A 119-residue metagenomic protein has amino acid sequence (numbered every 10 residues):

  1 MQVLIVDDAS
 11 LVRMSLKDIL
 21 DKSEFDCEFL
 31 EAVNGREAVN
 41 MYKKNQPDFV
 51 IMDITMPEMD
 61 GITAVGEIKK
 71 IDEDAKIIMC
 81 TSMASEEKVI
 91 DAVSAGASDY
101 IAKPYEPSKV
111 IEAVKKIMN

Functional and structural regions predicted by a protein language model:
D8, K103: A Lys-centered signature of the CheY-like receiver
S10-L30: Two-component/phosphorelay signaling modules centered on CheY-like receiver
E31-N40, G61: Helix N-cap/capping motif at the beta->alpha junctions
N40, I62-D74: Short amphipathic alpha-helix used as the core "switch/output" element in two-component signaling
M56: Receiver (REC) domain active-site loop signature in two-component systems and cognate sites in sensor histidine kinases
Y105-V114: C-terminal output helix
